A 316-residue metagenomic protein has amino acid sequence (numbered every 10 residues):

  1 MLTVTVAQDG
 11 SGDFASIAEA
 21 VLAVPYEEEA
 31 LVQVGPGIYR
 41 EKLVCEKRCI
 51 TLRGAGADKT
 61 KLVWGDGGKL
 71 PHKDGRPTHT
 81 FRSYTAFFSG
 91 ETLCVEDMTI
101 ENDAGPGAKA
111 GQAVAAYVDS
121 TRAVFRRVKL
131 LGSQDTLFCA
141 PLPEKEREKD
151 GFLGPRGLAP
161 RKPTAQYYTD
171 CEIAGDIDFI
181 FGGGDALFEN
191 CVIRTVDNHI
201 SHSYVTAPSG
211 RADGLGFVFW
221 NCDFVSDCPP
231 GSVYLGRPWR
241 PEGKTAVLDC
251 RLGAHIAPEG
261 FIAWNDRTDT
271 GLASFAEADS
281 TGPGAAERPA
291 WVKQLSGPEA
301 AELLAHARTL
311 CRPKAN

Functional and structural regions predicted by a protein language model:
L2-N316: Sequence-level preference for short, compositionally simple segments enriched in small aliphatic or small polar residues
